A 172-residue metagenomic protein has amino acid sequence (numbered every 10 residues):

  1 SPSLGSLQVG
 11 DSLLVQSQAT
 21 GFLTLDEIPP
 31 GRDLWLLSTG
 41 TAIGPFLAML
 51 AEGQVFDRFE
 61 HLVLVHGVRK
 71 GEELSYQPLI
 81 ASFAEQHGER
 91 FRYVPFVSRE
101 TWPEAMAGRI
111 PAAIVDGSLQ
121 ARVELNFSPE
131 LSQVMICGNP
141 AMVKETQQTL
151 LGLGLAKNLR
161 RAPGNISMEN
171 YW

Functional and structural regions predicted by a protein language model:
S1-W35, E52, L153, S167-W172: FAD-binding FR-type
S17, S38, H66-V68, P95-V97: Short, structured patches in soluble enzyme cores that scaffold and shape functional sites
E27-P30, F56, N126-S128, R160: Short, flexible hinge/linker loops that cap or flank conserved catalytic cores
D33, E60-V63, R90-R92, Q133: Residues at the starts of beta-strands that form the adenosine-phosphate
T39-P45: Ser/Thr-glycine-rich phosphate-binding loops at phosphate-binding pockets of nucleotides, nucleotide cofactors
P45-V55: Histidine-anchored nucleotide/phosphate-binding helix
F56-L64, K70-Y76: Glycine- and acidic-residue-rich phosphate-binding/metal-coordinating active-site segment common to enzymes that handle
K70-W172: Reductase modules of NAD(P)H-dependent flavoproteins
